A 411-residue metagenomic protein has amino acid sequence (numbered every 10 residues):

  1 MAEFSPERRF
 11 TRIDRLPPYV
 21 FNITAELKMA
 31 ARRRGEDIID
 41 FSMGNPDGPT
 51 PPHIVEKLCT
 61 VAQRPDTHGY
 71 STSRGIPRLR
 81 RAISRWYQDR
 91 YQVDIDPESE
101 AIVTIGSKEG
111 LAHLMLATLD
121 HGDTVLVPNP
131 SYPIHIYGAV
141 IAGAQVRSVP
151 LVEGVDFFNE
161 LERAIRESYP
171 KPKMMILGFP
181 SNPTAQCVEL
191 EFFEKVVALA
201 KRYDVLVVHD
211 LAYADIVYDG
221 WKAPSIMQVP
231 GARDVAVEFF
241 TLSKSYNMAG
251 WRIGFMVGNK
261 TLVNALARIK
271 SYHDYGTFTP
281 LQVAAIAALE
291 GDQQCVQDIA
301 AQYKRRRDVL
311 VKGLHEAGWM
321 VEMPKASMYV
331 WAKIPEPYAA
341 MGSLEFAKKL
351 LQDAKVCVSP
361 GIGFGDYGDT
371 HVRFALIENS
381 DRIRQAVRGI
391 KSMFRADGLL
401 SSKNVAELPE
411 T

Functional and structural regions predicted by a protein language model:
M1-R9, D14-Y19, E26-I39, N45-V61 (+1 more regions): PLP-dependent class I/II
G69-S71, Q297: Short, surface-exposed loop/turn segments at secondary-structure junctions
G75-A82: Long amphipathic alpha-helix in the N-terminal Rossmann-like dinucleotide-binding domain of NAD(P)-dependent
